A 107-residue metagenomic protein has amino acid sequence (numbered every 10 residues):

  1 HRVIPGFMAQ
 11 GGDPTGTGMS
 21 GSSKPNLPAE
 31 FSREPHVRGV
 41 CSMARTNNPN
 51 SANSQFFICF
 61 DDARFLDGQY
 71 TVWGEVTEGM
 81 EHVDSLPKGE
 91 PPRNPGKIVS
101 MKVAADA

Functional and structural regions predicted by a protein language model:
H1-A107: Cyclophilin-like peptidyl-prolyl cis-trans isomerases
